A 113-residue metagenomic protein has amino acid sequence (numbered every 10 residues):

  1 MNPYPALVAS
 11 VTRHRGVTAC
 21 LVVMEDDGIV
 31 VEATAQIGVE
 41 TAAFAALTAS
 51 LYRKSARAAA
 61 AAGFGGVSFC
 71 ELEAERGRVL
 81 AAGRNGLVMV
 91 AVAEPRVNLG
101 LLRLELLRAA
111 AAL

Functional and structural regions predicted by a protein language model:
M1-A19, E25-L113: Acidic, low-complexity cytosolic segments
